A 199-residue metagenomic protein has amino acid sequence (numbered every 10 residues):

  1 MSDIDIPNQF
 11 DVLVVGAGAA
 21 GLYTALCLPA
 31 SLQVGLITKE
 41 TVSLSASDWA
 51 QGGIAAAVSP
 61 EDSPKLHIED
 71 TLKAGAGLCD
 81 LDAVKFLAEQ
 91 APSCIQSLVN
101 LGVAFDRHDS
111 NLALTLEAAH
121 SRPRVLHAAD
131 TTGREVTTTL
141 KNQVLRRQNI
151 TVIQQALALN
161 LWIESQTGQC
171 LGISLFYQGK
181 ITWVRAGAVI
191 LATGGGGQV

Functional and structural regions predicted by a protein language model:
D3-I4, V42-L171, Y177, Q198: Conserved N-terminal/central alpha/beta ligand/cofactor-binding core
P7-F10, Y177-A188: Core beta-strand elements of the Rossmann-like FAD/NAD(P) dinucleotide-binding domain in flavoenzyme oxidoreductases
V12-L36: N-terminal Rossmann-like FAD-binding beta1-loop-alpha1 element of flavoenzymes
V15, A56, L191-A192: Redox-cofactor binding/interface segments in oxidoreductases and associated redox assembly factors
A17, A156, G187-A188: Structural detector for helix-capping/boundary residues
A186-A188, A192-G197: Glycine-/small-residue-rich beta->alpha transition segments that form the dinucleotide
